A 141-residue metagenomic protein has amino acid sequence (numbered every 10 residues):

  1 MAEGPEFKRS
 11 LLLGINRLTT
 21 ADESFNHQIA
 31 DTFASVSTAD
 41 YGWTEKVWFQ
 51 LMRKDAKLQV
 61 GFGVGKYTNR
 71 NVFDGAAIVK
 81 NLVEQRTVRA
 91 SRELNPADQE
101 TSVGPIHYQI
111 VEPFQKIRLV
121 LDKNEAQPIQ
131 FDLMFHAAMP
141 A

Functional and structural regions predicted by a protein language model:
M1-A141: Targeting-peptide/extracellular-domain and disordered-appendage signature
